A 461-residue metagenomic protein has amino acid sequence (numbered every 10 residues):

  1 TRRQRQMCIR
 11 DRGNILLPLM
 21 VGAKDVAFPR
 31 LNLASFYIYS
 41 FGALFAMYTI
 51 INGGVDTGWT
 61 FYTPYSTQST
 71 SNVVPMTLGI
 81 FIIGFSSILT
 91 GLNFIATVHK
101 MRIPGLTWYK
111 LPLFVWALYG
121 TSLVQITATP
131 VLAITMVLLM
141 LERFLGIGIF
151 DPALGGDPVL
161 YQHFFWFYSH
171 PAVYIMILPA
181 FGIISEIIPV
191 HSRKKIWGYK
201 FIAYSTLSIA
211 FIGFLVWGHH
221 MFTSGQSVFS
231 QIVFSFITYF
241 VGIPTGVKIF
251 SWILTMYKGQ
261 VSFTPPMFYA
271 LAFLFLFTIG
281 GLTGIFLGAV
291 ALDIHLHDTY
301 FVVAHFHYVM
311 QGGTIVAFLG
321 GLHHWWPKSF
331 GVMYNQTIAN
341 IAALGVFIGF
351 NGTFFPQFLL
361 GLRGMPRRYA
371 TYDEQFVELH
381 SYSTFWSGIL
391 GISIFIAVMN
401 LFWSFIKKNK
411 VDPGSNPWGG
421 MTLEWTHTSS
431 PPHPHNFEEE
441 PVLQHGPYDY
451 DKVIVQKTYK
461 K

Functional and structural regions predicted by a protein language model:
T1-R5, I9: Single conserved hydrophobic/aromatic residue that forms the stacking wall/gate of nucleotide- or nucleobase-binding
D11-L17, F85-K110, T135-A153, A172-K194 (+5 more regions): Juxtamembrane interface elements at the cytosolic ends of transmembrane helices in multi-pass membrane proteins
L16-F61: Hydrophobic or amphipathic alpha-helical targeting/insertion segments
M20-D25, N52-T77, T135-S169, H191-I196 (+4 more regions): Membrane-interface interhelical loops and short amphipathic "cap" helices that link adjacent transmembrane segments
V21-F28, N52-V55, T67-G120: A conserved hydrophobic secondary-structure block that centers on an alpha-helix together with its immediately flanking
K24-G42, L106-T129, I196-F211, T255-G284 (+4 more regions): Interfacial and helix-entry/exit segments of alpha-helical transmembrane bundles in multi-pass inner-membrane proteins
A34-Y37, P112-T127, I134, L154-G218 (+2 more regions): Short helix-boundary/re-entrant hairpin motifs in multi-pass inner-membrane proteins
P104-W108, L141-H163, P366-Q375, S404-K461: Extramembrane terminal tails and long inter-domain/linker segments of multi-pass membrane proteins
